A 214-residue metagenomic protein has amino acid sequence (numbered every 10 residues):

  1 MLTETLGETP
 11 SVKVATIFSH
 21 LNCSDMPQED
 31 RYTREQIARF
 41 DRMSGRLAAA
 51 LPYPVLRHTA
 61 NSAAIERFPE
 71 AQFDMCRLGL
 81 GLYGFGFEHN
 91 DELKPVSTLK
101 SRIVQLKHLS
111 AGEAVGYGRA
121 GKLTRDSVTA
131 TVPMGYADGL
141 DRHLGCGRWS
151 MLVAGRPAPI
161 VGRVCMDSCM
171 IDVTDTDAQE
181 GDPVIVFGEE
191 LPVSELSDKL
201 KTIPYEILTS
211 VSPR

Functional and structural regions predicted by a protein language model:
M1-R102, L109-S110: Active-site loop/helix belt of alpha/beta enzymes
H108-R214: C-terminal accessory subdomain/extension
